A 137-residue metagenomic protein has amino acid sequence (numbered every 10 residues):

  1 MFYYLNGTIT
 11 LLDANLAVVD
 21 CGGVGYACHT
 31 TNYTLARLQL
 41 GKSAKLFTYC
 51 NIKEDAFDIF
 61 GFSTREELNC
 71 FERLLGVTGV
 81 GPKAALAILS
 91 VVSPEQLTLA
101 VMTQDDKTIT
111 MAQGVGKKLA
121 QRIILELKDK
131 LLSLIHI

Functional and structural regions predicted by a protein language model:
M1, C70-G76, A85-I88, A100 (+1 more regions): Residue-level recognition of specific faces of alpha-helices
M1-G76: Structure-specific DNA junction-binding interface
A14, G22, E67, P94 (+2 more regions): ATP/adenylate-binding site constellation spanning eukaryotic-like Ser/Thr protein kinases, ABC-transporter
F57-G61, P82-V101, R122-S133: Amphipathic, charged-and-aliphatic alpha-helical interface segments that function as noncatalytic docking
Q104-V115, R122-E126: Anionic-ligand binding region
I135-I137: Conserved small/polar residues in nucleotide/adenosyl-binding loops
